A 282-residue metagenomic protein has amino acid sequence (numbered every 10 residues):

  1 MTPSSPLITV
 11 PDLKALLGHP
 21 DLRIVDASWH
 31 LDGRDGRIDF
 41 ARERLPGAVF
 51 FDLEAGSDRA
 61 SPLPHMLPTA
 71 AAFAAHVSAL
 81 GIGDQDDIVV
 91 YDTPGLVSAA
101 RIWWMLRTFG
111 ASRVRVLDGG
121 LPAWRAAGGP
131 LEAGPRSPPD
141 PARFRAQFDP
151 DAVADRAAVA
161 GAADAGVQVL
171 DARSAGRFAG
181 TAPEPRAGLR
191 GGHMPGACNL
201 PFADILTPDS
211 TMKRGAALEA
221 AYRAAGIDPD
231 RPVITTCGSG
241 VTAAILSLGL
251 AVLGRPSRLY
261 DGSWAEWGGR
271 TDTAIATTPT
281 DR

Functional and structural regions predicted by a protein language model:
M1-R282: Cytosolic catalytic domains that perform sulfur/thiol-centered chemistry
